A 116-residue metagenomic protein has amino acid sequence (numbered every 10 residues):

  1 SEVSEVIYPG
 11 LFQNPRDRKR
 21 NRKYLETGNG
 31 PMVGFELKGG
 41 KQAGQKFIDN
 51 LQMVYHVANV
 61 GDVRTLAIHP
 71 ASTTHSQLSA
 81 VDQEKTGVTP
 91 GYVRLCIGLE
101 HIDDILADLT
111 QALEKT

Functional and structural regions predicted by a protein language model:
S1-V63, L78-E84: Conserved small-domain helix->loop->beta segment predominantly found in fold-type I
D49, T65-T116: PLP-dependent enzyme catalytic core of the Aspartate aminotransferase-like
